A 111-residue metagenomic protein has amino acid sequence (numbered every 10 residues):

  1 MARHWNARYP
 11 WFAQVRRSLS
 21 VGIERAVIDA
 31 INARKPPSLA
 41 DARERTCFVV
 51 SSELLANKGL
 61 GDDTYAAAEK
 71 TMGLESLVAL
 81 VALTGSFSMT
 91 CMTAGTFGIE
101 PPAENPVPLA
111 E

Functional and structural regions predicted by a protein language model:
M1-E111: Hydrophobic alpha-helical segments
